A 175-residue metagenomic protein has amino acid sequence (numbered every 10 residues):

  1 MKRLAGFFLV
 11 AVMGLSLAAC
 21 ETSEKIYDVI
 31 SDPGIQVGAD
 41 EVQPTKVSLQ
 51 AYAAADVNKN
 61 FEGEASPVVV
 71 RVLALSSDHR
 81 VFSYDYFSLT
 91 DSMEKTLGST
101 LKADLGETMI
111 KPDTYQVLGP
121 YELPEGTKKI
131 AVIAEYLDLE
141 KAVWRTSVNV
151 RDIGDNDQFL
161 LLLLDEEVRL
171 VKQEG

Functional and structural regions predicted by a protein language model:
M1-F8: Bacterial N-terminal signal peptides that target proteins for export
G14-D40: Bacterial Sec signal peptide processing site at the extreme N-terminus
T22-K25, R145-V150, D155-G175: Glycine-rich, aromatic-bearing surface loops/beta-hairpins
L49-F61: Short amphipathic, basic-aromatic surface patches that mediate peripheral association with negatively charged
E62-R71: Short coil-to-beta strand junction motifs in C2/discoidin
D91-D104: Short beta-strand and strand-turn-strand segments in soluble, beta-rich domains
Y115-E122: Exposed aromatic-hydrophobic patches
T127-D138: A short, solvent-exposed beta-strand micro-motif common in secreted/extracellular proteins
